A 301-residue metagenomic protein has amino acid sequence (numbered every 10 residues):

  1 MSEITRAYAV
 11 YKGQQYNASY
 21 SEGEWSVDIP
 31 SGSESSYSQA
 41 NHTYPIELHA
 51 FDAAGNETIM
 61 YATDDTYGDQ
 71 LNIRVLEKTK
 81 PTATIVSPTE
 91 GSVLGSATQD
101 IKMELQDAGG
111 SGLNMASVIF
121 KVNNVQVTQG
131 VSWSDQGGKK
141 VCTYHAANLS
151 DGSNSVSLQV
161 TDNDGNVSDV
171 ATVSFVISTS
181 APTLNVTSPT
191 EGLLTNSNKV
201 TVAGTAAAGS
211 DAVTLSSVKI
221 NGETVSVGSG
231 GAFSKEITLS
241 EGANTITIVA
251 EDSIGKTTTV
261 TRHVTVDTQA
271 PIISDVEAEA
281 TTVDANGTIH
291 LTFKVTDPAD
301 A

Functional and structural regions predicted by a protein language model:
M1-T5, D107-M115, A207-S216, D297-A301: Extracellular acidic loop/turn motifs
S21-G32, S134-T143, S229-F233: Aromatic sugar-binding surface patches on proteins that engage polysaccharides or sugar-phosphate polymers
G32-T43, A146-S153, E236-A243: Surface-exposed, short loops/turns at beta-strand junctions within beta-sandwich domains
D52, D64-T84, T172-N185, R262-P271: Flexible, low-complexity linkers/stalks enriched in Thr/Pro that connect modular domains
A54-Y67, D164-V170, S253-T259: Short, exposed coil/turn segments at beta-strand boundaries within extracellular/luminal domains
G91-A97, E191-K199, A280-G287: Short, solvent-exposed loop/linker segments at the N-terminal edge of repeated beta-sheet extracellular domains
